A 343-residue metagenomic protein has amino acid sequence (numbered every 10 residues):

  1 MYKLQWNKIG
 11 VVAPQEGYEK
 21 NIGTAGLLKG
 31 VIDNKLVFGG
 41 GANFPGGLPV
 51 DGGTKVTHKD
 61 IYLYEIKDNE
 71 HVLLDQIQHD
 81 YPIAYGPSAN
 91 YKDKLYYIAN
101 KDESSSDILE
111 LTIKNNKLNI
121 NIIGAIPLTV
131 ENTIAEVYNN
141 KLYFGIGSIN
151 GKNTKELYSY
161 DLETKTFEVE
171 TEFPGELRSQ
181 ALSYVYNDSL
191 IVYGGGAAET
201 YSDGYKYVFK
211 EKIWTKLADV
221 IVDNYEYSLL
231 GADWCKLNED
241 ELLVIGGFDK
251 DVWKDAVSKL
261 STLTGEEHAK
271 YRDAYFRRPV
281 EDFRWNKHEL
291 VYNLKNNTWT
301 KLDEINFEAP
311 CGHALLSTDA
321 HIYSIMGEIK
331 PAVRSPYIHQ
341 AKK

Functional and structural regions predicted by a protein language model:
M1-K343: Kelch-like beta-propeller repeat domains
